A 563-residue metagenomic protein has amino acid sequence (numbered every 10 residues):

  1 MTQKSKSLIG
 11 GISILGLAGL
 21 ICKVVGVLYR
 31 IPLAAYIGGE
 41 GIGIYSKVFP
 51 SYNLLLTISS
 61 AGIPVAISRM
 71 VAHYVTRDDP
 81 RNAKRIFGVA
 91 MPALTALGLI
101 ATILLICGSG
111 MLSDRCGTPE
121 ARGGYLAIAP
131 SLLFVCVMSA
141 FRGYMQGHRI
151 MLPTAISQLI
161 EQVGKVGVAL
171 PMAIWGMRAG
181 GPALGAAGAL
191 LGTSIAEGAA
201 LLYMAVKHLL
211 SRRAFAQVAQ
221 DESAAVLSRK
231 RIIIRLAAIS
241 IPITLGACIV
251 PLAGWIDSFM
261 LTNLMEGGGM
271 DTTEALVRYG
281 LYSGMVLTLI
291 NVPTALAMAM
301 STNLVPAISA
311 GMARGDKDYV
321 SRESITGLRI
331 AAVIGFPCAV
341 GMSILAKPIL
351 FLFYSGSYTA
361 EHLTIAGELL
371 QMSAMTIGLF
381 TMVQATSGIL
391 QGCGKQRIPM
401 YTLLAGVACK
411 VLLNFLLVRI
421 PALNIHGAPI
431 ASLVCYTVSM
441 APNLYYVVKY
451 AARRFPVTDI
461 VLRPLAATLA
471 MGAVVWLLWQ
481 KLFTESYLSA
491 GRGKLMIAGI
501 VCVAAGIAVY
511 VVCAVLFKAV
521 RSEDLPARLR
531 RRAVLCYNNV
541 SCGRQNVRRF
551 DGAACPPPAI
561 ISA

Functional and structural regions predicted by a protein language model:
M1-V25, R81, R85, S223-V250 (+2 more regions): N-terminal membrane topogenesis motif
S7-V65, T102, I106, S131-L132 (+1 more regions): Signature of the first transmembrane helix
A34-L54, P182-A187, R231-I239, T262-N291 (+1 more regions): Interfacial/gating helices of multi-pass transporter permease domains
A61-T76, T294-R314, S387: Helix-loop junctions and terminal segments of transmembrane helices in multi-pass membrane transport/translocation
G110-I128, S343-I377, L488-A490: Interfacial segments at transmembrane-helix termini and the short loops linking adjacent helices
C136-S157, M375-A405: Membrane-interface junctions at transmembrane-helix termini in multi-pass inner-membrane proteins
M151-L152, V163-L202, K207, R397 (+4 more regions): Membrane-interface helix-loop junctions in multi-pass transport and translocation proteins
L477-A563: Membrane-proximal transmembrane or re-entrant/amphipathic helices at the cytosolic face
